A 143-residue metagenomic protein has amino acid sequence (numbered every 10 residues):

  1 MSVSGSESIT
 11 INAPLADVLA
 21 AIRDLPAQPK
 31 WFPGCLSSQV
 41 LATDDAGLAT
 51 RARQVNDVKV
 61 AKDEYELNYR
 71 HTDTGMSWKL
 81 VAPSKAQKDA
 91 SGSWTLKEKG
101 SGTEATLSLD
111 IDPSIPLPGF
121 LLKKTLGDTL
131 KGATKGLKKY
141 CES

Functional and structural regions predicted by a protein language model:
M1-G47, G132: Hydrophobic ligand-binding cavity/cleft-lining segments
S4-S6, A61-E66, K88-G92: Short, surface-exposed coil-to-beta transition loops
S8-T10, R53-V55, N68-R70, K79 (+2 more regions): Residue-level recognition of well-ordered beta-strand positions that form the cores of beta-sheet-rich folds across
P14, D45-G47, T74, K99-G102: Short strand-connecting beta-turns/loops that link adjacent beta-strands
P29, Q39-K85, K135-S143: Glycine-rich portal/gate segments that line the openings of hydrophobic small-molecule binding cavities
L36, T74, A90-G92: Short beta-strand or tight-loop elements that sit immediately N-terminal to catalytic metal-binding acidic residues
V81-G132: Beta-strand/loop substructures that line and gate deep hydrophobic ligand-binding cavities in soluble
